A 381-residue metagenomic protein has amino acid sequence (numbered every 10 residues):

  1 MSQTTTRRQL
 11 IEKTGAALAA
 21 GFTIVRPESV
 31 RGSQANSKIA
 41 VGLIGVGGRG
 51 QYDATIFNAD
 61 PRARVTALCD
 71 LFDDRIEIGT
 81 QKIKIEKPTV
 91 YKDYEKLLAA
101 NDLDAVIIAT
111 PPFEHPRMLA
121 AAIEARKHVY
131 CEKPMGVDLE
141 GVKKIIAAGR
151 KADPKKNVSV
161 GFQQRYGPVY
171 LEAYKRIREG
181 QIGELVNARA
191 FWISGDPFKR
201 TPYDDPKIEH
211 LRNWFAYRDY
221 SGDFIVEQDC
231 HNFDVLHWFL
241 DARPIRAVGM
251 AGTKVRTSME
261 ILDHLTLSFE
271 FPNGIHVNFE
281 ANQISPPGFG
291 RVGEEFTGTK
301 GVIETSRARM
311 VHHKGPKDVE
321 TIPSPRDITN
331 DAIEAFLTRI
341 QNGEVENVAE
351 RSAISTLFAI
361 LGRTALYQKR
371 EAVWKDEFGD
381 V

Functional and structural regions predicted by a protein language model:
M1-L18: N-terminal secretory signal peptides and thylakoid transit peptides that target proteins across membranes
K13-F22, Y52, E227, H231-P244 (+3 more regions): C-terminal helical cap and adjacent loop that interface with cofactors, partners, or active-site loops
A16-I83, L236: N-terminal Rossmann-like dinucleotide-binding module
G45, R49, P154-S159, Q163-S258 (+4 more regions): Predominantly a Rossmann-like dinucleotide-binding segment in NAD(P)-dependent oxidoreductases
G79-E86, A148-K151: Short, conserved SAM-binding/catalytic segment of Class I S-adenosyl-L-methionine-dependent methyltransferases
P88-D93: Conserved SAM-binding strand-loop segment of SAM-dependent methyltransferases
V106-I107: N-terminal Rossmann-like NAD(P) cofactor-binding module of classical short-chain dehydrogenase/reductase
P111, P116-Y166, G180, K369: Beta-strand-loop-alpha-helix segment that lines the small-molecule cofactor/substrate pocket of alpha/beta enzymes
